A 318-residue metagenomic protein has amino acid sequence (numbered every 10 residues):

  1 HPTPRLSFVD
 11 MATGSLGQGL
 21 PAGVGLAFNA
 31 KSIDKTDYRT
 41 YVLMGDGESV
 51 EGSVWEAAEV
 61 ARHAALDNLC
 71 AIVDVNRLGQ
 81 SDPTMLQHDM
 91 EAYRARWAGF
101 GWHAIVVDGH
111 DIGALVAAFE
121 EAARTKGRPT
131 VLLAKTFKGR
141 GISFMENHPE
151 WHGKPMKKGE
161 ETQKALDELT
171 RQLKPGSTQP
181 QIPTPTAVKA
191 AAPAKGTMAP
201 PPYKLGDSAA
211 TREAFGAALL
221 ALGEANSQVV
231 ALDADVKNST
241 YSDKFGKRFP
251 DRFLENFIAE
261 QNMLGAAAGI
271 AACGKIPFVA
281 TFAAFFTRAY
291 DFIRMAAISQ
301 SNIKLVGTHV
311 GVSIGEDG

Functional and structural regions predicted by a protein language model:
H1-G176: Glycine-rich ThDP/TPP pyrophosphate-binding loop and its adjacent helix/strand module within ThDP-dependent enzymes
H1-Y41, Q163-K164, L173-G318: Thiamine diphosphate
